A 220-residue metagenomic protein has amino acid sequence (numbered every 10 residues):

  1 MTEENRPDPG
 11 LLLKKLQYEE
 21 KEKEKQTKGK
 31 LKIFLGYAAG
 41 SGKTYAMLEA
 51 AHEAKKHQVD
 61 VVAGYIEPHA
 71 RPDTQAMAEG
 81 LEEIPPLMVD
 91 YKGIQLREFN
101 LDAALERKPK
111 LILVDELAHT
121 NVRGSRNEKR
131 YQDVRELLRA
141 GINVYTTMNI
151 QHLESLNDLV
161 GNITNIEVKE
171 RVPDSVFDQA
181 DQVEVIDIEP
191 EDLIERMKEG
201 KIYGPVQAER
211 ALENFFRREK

Functional and structural regions predicted by a protein language model:
M1-F34: Extreme N-terminal, non-catalytic leader segments that precede Walker-type/kinase nucleotide-binding cores
T2-E3, P7, S175-D178, Q182-K220: C-terminal accessory "lid"/substrate-recognition subdomains
K28-E106: Conserved P-loop
E53, E67-P72, A118-H119, V144 (+2 more regions): Conserved nucleotide-binding/hydrolysis micro-motifs of P-loop NTPases
D60, K108-L111, A140-T146: Loop/turn-to-beta-strand initiation segments
E116-Y131, S155-D158: Conserved ATPase-coupling elements of RecA-like P-loop NTPase cores
E128, V160-S175, K201-P205: A short alpha->loop->secondary-structure connector
K129-N149: Substrate-engagement module of ASCE P-loop NTPases
